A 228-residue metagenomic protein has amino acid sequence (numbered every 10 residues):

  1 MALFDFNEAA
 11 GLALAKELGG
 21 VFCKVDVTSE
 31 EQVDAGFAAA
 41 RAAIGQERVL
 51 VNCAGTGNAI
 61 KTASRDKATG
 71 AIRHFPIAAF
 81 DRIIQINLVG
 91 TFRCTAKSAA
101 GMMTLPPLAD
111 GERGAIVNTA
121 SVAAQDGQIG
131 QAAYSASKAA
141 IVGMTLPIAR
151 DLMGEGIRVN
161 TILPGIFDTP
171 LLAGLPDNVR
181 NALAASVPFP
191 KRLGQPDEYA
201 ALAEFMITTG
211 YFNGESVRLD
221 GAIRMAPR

Functional and structural regions predicted by a protein language model:
M1-A13: Conserved glycine-rich Rossmann-like NAD(P)H-binding loop of the short-chain dehydrogenase/reductase
E8-A9, V25-A38, I77: The beta1-alpha1 cofactor-binding region of Rossmann-like NAD(H)/NADP(H)-dependent oxidoreductases
K61-D81, L183: Substrate-binding pocket helix/loop in short-chain dehydrogenase/reductase
T95, S137, T145: Active-site helix of classical SDR
A100, A149-D151: Alpha-helical segment proximal to the catalytic Tyr-Lys
S121: Residue(s) in the substrate-gating loop at a strand-loop-helix junction that position the organic substrate next
Q195-L219, R224: C-terminal substrate-recognition "lid" of short-chain dehydrogenase/reductases
